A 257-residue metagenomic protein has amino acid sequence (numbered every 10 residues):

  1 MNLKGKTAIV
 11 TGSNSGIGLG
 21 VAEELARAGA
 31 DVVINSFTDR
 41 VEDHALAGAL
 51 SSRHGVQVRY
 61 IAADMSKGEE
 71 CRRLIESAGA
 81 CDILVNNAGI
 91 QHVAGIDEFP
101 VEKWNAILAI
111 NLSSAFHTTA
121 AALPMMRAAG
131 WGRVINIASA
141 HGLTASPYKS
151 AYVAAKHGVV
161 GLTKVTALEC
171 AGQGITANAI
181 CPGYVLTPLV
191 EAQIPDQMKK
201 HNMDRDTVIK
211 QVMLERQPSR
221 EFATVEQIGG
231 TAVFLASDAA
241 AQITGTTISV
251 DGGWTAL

Functional and structural regions predicted by a protein language model:
N2, F116, L123, R127 (+3 more regions): C-terminal substrate-recognition "lid" of short-chain dehydrogenase/reductases
T7, N14-S15: Conserved glycine-rich cofactor-binding loop
R40-V41, I61-R73, V101: The beta1-alpha1 cofactor-binding region of Rossmann-like NAD(H)/NADP(H)-dependent oxidoreductases
G95-I96, P100-L108, V134, M213: Substrate-binding pocket helix/loop in short-chain dehydrogenase/reductase
T119, A155, T163: Active-site helix of classical SDR
S139: Residue(s) in the substrate-gating loop at a strand-loop-helix junction that position the organic substrate next
A171, T176, I243-G245: Short, small/polar-rich loop/turn modules that mediate ligand/substrate recognition or access, typified
